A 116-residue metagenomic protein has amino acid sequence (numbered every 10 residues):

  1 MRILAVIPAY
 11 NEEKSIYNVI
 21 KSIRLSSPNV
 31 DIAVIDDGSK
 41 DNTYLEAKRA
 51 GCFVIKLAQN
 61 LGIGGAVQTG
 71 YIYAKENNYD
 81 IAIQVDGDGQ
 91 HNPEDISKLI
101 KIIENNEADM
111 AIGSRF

Functional and structural regions predicted by a protein language model:
M1-F116: Structured catalytic core of nucleotide-sugar glycosyltransferases
